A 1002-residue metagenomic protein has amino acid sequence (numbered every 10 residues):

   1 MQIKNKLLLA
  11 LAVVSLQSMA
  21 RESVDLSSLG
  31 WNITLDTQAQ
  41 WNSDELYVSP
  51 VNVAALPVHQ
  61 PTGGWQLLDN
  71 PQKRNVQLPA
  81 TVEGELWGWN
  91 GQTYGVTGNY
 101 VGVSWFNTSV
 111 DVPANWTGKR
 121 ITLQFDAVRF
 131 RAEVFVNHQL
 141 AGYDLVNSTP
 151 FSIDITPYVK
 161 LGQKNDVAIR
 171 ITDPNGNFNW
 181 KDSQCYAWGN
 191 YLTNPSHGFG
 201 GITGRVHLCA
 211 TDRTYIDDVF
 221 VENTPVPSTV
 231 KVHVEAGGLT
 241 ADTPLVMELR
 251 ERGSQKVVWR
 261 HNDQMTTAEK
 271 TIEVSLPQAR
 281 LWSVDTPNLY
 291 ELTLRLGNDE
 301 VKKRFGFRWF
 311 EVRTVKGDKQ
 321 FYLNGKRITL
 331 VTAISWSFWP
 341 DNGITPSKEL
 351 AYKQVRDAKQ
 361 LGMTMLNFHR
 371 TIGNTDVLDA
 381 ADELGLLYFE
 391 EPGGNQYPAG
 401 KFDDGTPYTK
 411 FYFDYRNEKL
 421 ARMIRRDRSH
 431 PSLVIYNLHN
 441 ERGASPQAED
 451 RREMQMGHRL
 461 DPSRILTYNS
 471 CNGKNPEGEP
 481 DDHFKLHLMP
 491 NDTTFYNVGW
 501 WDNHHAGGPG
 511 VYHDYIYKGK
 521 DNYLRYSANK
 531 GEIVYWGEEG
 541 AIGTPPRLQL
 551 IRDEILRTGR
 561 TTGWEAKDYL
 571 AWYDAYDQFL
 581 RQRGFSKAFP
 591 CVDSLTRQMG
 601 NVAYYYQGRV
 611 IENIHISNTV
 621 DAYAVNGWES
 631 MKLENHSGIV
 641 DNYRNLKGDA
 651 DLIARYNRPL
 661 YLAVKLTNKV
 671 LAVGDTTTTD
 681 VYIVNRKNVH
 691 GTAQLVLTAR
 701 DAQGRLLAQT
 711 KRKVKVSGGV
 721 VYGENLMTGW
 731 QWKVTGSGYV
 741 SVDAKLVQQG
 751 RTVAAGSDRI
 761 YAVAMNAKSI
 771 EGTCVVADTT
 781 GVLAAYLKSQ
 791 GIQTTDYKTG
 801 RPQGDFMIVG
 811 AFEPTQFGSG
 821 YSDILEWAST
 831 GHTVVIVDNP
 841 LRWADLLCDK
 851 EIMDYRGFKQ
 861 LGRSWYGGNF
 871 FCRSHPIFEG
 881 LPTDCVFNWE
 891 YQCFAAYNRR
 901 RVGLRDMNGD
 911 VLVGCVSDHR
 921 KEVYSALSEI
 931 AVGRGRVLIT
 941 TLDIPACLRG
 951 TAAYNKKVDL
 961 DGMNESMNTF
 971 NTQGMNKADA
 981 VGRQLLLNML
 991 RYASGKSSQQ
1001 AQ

Functional and structural regions predicted by a protein language model:
A20-W89, D166, R170, P174-N179 (+5 more regions): Accessory carbohydrate-binding/adhesion or oligomerization-edge regions at the termini of glycan-active proteins
D36-T37, V76, V96-Y215, L239 (+1 more regions): Accessory beta-strand-rich segments of carbohydrate-active enzymes
P79, E83-V112, W116-Q124, R129-V136 (+11 more regions): Active-site-adjacent substrate/metal-binding segments within catalytic domains of carbohydrate-active enzymes
V134-V136, S228-Q264, K270-I272, T676-V716 (+2 more regions): Beta-strand-rich binding/interaction modules
K160-K164, E235-T314, K733-N766: Extended acidic/polar, glycine-enriched regions that form or flank non-catalytic beta-rich accessory modules
M365-E629, E634-D641: Substrate-binding/catalytic cleft of secreted carbohydrate-active enzymes, primarily glycoside hydrolases
S637-V640, R644, L671-V673, Y682 (+6 more regions): Extracellular ligand-binding/catalytic regions of CAZymes and related secreted enzymes and adhesion modules
E813-F894, V932, V981: A glycine-rich, often tryptophan-bearing local segment used as a flexible ligand/cofactor-contacting loop or short
